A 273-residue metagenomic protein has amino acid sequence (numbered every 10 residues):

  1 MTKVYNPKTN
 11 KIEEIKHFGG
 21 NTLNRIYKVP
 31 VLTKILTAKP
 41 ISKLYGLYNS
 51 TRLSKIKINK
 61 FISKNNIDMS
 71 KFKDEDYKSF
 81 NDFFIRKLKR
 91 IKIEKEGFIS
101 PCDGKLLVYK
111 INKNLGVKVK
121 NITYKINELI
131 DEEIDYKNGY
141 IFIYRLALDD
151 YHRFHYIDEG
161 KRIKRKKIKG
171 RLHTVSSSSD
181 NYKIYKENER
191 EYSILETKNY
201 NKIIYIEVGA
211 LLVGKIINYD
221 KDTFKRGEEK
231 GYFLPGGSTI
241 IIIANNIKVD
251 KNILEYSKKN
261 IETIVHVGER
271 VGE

Functional and structural regions predicted by a protein language model:
M1-E273: Contiguous, well-folded functional domains in the mature portion of proteins
